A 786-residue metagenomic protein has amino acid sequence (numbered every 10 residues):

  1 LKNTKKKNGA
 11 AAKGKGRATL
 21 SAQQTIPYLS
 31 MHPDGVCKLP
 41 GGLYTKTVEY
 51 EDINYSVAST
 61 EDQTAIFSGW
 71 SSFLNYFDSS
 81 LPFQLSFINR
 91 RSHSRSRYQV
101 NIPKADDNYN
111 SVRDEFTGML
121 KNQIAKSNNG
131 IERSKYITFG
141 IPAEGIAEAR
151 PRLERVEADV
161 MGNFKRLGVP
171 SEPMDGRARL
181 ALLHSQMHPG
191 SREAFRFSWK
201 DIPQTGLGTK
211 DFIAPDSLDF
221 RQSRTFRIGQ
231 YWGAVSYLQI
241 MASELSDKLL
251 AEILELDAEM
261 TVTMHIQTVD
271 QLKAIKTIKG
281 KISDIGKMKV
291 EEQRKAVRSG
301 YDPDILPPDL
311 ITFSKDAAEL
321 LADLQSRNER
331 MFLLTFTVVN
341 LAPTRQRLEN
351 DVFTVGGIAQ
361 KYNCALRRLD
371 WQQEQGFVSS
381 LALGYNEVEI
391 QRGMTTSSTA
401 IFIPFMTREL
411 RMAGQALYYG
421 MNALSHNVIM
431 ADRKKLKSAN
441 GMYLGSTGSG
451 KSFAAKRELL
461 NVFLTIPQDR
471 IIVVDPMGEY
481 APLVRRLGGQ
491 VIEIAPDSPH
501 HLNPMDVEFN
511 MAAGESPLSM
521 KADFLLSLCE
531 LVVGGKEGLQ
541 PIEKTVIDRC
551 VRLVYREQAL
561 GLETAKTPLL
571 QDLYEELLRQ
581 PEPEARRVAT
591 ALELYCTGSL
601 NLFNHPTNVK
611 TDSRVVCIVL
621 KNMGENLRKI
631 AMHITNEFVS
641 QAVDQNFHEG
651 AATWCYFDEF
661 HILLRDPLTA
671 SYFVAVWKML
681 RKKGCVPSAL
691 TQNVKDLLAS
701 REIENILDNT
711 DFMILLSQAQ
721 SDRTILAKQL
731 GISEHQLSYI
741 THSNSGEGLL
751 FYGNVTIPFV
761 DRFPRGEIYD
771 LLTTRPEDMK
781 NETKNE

Functional and structural regions predicted by a protein language model:
K2-F405: Extended, folded cores of ATP/NTP-driven motor/assembly subunits in large transport and secretion machines
I53, T60-S79, R90, L254 (+11 more regions): P-loop NTPase motor domains
Y443: Hydrophobic anchor at the beta1->P-loop junction of P-loop NTPases
K451: Conserved lysine of the Walker
A454: Hydrophobic positions on the alpha1 helix immediately C-terminal to the Walker A/P-loop
N461-I472, A642: Post-Walker A helix-loop "phosphate-sensing" segment adjacent to the P-loop in P-loop NTPases
G488-I492, E702-L715: A short helix-turn-beta junction within AAA+ P-loop NTPase domains corresponding to the substrate/partner-engaging
L730-N785: Conserved P-loop NTPase
